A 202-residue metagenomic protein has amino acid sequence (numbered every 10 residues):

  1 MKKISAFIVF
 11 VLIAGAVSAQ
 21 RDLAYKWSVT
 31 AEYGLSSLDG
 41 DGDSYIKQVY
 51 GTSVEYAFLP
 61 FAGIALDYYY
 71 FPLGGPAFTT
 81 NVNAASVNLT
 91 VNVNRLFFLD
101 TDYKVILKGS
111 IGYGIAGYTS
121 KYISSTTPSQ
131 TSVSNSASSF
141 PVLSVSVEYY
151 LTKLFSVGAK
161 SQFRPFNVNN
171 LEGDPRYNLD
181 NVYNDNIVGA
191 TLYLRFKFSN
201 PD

Functional and structural regions predicted by a protein language model:
M1-A24, K197-D202: Cleavable N-terminal export/targeting peptides
A19-E55, G63, Y118-S120, K197-S199: Short glycine/proline- and aromatic-enriched beta-strand/turn motifs that initiate or cap beta-hairpins
V29-L35, L66-Y70, G109-I115, V147 (+2 more regions): Transmembrane beta-barrel strands of outer-membrane/channel proteins
D39-D43, P76-F78, F98, Q130-N135 (+1 more regions): Outer-membrane beta-barrel domain signature
I46-K47, N81-A84, S124-Q130, D174-N181: Flexible, surface-exposed loop regions and adjacent strand-edge segments of Gram-negative outer-membrane beta-barrel
T52-P60, K121-F166: Extended low-complexity acidic/polar segments
Y56-T127, S136-F140, V188-N200: Gram-negative (and chloroplast) outer-membrane scaffold detector with strong preference for beta-barrel transmembrane
A65, P72-V82, Y150-D202: Predominantly the C-terminal beta-signal and adjacent terminal strand-loop region of outer-membrane beta-barrel
